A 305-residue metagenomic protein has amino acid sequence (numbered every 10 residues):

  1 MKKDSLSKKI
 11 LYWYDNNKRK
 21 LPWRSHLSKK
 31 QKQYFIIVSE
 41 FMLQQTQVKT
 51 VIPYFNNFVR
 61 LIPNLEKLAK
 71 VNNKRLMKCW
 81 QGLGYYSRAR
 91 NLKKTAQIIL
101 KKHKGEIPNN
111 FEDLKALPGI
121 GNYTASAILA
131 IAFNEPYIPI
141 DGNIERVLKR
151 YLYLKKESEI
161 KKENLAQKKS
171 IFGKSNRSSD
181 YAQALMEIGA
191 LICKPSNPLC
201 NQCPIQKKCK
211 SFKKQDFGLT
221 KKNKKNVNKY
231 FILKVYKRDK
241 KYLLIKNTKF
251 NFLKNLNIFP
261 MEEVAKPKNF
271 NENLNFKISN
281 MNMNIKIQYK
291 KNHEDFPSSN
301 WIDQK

Functional and structural regions predicted by a protein language model:
M1-S25, K29, E187-K305: Intrinsically disordered, low-complexity, charged terminal extensions of DNA damage-control enzymes
D4-S7, Y12-L199, I205-K208, K213-Q215: Catalytic cores of DNA base-excision repair glycosylases
